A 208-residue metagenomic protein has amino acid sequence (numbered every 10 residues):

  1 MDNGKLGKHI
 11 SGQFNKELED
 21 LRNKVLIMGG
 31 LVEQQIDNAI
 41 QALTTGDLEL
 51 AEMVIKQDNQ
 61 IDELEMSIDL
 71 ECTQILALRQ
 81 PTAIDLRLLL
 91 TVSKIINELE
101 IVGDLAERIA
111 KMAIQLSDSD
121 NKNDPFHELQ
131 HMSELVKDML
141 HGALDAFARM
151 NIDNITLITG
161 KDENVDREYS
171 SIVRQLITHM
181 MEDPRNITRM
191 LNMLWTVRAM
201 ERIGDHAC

Functional and structural regions predicted by a protein language model:
M1-C208: Cytosolic, long alpha-helical scaffolding segments
